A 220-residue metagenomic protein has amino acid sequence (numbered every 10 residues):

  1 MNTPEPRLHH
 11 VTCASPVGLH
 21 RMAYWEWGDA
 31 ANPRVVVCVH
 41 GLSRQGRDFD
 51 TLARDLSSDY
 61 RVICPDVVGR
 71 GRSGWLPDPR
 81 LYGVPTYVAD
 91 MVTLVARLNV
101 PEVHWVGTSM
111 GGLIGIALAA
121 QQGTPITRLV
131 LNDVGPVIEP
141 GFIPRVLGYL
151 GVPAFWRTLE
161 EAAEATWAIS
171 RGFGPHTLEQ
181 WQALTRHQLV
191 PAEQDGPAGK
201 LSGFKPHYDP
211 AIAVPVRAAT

Functional and structural regions predicted by a protein language model:
M1-V36, S58-Y60, V100: Alpha/beta-hydrolase fold catalytic core
P16-G18, W25, T51-R54, C64-V106: Active-site loop/oxyanion-hole signature of alpha/beta-hydrolase fold enzymes
G41-T51, V62: Serine-hydrolase catalytic-loop signature spanning alpha/beta hydrolases and amidase-signature enzymes
S43, V67-G71, P136: Alpha/beta-hydrolase active-site loop signature
P101-F142: Conserved hydrolase catalytic core segment
N132-E161: A catalytic-pocket lid/entrance helix-loop region that shapes and gates access to the active site across common
E164-T220: Alpha/beta-hydrolase
